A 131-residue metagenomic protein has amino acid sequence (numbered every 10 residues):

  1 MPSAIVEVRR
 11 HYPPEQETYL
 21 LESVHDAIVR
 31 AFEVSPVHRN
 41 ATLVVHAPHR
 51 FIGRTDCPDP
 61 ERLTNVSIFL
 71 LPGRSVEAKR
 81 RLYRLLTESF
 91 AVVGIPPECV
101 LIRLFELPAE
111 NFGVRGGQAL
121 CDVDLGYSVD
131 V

Functional and structural regions predicted by a protein language model:
M1-V131: Interaction-mediating elements
